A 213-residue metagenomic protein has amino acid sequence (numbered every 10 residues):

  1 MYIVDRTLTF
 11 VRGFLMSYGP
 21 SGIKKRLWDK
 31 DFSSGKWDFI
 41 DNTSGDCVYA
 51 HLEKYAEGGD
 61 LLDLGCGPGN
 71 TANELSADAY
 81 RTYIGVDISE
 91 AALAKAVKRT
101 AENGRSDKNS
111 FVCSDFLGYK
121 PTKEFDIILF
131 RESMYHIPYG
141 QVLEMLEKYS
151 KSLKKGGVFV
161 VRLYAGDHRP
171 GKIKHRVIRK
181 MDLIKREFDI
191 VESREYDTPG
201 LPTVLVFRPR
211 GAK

Functional and structural regions predicted by a protein language model:
M1-G58, L62-P121, I137-Y149, V158-K213: Class I (Rossmann-like) S-adenosyl-L-methionine-dependent methyltransferase catalytic domain, capturing the SAM-binding
L129: A conserved beta-strand element that flanks and buttresses the S-adenosyl-L-methionine
S133: Hydrophobic adenine-recognition pocket in adenosine-nucleotide-binding enzymes
